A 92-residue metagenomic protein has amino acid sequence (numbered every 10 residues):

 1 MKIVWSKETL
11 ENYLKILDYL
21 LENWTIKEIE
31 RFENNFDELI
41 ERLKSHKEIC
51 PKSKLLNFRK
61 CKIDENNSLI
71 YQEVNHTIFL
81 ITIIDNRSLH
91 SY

Functional and structural regions predicted by a protein language model:
K2-F58: Basic, Lys/Arg-enriched alpha-helical interface segments
I63-S68, Q72-Y92: Enriched for short, Lys/Arg-rich terminal
